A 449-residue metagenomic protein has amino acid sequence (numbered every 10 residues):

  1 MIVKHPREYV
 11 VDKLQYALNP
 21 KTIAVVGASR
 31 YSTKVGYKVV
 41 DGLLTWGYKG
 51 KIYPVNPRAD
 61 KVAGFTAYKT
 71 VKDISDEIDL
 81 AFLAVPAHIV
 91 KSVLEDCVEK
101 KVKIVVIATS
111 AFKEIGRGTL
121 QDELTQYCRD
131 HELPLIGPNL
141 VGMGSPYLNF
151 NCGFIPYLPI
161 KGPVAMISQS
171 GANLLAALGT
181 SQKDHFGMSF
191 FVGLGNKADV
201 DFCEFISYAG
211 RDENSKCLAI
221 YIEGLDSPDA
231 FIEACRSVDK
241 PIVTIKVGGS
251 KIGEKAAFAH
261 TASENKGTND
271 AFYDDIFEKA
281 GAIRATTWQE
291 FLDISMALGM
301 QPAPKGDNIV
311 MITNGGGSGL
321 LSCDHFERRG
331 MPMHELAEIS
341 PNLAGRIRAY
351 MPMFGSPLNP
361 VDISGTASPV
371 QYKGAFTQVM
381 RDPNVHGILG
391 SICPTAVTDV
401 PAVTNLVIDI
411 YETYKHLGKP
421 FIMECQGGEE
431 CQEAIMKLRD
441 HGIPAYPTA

Functional and structural regions predicted by a protein language model:
M1-A449: Catalytic-core regions of core metabolic enzymes, especially those transforming organic acids/acyl-group intermediates
